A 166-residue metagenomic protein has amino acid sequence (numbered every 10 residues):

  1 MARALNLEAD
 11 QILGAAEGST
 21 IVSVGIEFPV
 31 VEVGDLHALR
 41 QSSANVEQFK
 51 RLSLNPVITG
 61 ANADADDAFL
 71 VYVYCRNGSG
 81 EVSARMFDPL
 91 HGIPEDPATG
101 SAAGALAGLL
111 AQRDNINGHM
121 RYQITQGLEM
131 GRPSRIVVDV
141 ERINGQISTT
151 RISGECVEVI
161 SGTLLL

Functional and structural regions predicted by a protein language model:
M1-L166: Active-site proximal loop and beta-alpha junction motif in alpha/beta enzyme cores
